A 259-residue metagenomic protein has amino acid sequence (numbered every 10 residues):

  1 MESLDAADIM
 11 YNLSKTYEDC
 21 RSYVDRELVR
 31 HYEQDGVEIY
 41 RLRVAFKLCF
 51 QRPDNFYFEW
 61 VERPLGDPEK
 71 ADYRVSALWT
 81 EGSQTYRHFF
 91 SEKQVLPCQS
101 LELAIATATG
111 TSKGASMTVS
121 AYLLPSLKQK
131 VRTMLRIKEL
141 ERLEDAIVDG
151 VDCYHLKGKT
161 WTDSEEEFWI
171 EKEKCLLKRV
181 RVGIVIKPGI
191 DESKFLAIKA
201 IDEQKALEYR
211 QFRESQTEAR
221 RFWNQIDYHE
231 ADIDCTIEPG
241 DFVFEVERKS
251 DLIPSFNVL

Functional and structural regions predicted by a protein language model:
E2-I9, T16-D19, A71, W79-D152 (+4 more regions): Flexible, processing/modification-adjacent segments and terminal tails in exported/periplasmic/extracellular proteins
E2-Q94, E141: N-terminal mature ectodomain segment of secretory-pathway/periplasmic proteins
M10, T16-Y17, R43, C49 (+7 more regions): Short linear sequence motifs
R30, P64-L65, T133-F256: Gly/Pro-enriched, hydrophobic low-complexity segments that function as extracytoplasmic propeptides/linkers
R41-A45, A71-A77, V119, Y209-I226: Glycine-rich, flexible loop segments associated with nucleotide phosphate handling
L42-R43, P68, S76-A77, P97 (+5 more regions): Short, charged/polar low-complexity linear motifs in solvent-exposed/disordered segments
R52-P53, F58, A104-K113, K178-R179 (+1 more regions): Short, surface-exposed linear segments at secondary-structure transitions and domain or protein termini
F56-W60, F90-Q94, V119, V185-D191 (+2 more regions): Short C-terminal domain-edge/linker segments immediately following a structured domain
